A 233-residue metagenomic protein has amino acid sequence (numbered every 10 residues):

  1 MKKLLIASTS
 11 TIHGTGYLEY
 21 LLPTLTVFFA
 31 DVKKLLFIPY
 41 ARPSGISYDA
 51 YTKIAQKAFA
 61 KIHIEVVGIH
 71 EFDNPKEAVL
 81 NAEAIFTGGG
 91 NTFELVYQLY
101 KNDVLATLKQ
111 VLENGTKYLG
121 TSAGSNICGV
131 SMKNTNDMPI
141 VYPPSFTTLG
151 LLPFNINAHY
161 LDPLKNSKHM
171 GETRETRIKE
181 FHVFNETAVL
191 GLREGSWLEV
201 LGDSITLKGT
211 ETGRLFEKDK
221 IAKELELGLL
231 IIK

Functional and structural regions predicted by a protein language model:
M1, A30-L35, A82, G115: A general structural motif
K2-D31, R42-K53, P139-K233: C-terminal and late-domain segments of enzyme folds
L5-I6, A84-G88, L119-G120, I156: Structural motif
V32-Y40, H70: A short beta-strand-loop structural module common to alpha/beta enzyme folds
P43, F93, S125-C128, W197-E199: Short, active-site-adjacent cap segments at secondary-structure transitions
K53-E65: Short helix-loop-beta junction
I64-K117: Flexible gly/pro-rich beta->alpha loop and the following alpha-helix that scaffold active-site loops
V96-Q98, L105-S167: Class I SAM-dependent methyltransferase SAM-binding "motif I" and its flanking Rossmann-like core
